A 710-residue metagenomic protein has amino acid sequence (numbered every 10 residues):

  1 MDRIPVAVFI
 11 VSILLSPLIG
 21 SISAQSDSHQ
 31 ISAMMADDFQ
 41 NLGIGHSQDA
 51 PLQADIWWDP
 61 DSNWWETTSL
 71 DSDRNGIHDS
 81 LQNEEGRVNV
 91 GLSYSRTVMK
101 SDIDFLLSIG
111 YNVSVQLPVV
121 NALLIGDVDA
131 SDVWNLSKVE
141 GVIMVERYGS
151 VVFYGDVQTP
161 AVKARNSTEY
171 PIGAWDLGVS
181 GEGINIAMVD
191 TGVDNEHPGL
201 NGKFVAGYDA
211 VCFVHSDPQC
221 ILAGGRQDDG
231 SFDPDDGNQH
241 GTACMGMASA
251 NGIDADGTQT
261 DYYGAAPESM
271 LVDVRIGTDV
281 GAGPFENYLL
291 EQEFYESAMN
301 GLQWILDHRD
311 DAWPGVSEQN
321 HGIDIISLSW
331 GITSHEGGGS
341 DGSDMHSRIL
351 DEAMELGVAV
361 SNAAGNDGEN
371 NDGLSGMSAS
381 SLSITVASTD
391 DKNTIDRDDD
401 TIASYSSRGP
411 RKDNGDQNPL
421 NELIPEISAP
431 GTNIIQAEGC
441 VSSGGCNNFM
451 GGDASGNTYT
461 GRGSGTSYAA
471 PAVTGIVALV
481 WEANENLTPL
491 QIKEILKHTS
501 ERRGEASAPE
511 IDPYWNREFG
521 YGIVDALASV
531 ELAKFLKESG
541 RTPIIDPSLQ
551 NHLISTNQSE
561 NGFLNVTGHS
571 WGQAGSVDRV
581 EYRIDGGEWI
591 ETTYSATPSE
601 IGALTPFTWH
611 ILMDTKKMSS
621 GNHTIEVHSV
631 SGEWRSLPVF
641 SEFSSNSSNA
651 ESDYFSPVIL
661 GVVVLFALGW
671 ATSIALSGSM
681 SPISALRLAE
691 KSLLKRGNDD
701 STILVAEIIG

Functional and structural regions predicted by a protein language model:
M1-S28, N646-G710: Secretory targeting signatures
P5-L124, A130-G173, E651-S652: Autoinhibitory N-terminal propeptides
D37, N41-I44, Q53-A54, N63 (+3 more regions): C-terminal subdomain of the subtilisin-like protease fold in secreted/lumenal serine endopeptidases
S62-Q82, V211-D235, P284-L289, D307-E318 (+4 more regions): Surface-exposed intrinsically disordered loops and tails
G173-Y208, C212-E296, Q319-D324, E355 (+4 more regions): Subtilisin-like serine protease catalytic core
Y208-V214, S378-A478, E482: Extracellular S/T/G-rich loop segment that most often corresponds to the catalytic His/Ser-adjacent loop
N251, G277-L382, S388, N393 (+3 more regions): Substrate-binding/access-modulating region of protease and related hydrolase catalytic domains
D546-H552, T556-A650: Long, low-complexity serine/threonine/glycine- and acidic-rich segments characteristic of extracellular
